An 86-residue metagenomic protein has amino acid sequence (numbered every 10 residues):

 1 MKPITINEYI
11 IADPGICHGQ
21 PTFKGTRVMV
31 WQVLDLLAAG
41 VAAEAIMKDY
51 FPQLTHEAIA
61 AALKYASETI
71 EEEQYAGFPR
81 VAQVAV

Functional and structural regions predicted by a protein language model:
M1-H18: Basic, low-complexity segments
M29-V86: Long, charge-rich, low-complexity alpha-helical segments
